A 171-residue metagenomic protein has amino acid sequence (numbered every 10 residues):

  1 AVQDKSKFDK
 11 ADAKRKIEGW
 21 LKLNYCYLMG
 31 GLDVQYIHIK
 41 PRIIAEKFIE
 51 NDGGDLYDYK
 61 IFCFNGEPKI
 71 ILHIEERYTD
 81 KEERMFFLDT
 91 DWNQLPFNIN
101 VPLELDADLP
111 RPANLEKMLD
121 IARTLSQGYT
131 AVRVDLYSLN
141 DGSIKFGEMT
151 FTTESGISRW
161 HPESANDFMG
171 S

Functional and structural regions predicted by a protein language model:
A1, D80-F87, G156-W160: A short, polar/proline- and glycine-enriched secondary-structure boundary/capping micro-motif
V2, H73, M149-F151: Short clusters of small/polar residues that mark proteolytic maturation junctions
S6-N100: Phosphate-binding site of ATP-dependent enzymes
D12-K16, N114-K117, S164: Exposed alpha-helical structural elements
D33-I44, M85-I144: A long amphipathic alpha-helix within ATP-dependent nucleotide-binding catalytic cores
G54-L56, C63-K69, Q127-A131, N140-K145: Coil-to-beta-strand transition motifs
S138, S143-S171: C-terminal active-site "lid" helix and adjoining low-complexity regulatory extension at the edge of ATP-using catalytic
